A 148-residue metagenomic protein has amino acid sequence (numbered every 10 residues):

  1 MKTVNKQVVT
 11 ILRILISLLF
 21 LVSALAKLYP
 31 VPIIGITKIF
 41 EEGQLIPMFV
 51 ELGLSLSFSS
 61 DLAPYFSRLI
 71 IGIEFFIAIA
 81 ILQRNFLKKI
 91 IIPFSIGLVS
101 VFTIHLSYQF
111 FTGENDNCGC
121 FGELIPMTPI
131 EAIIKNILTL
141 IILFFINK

Functional and structural regions predicted by a protein language model:
K2-K148: Membrane-interfacial helix-loop segments of redox and metal-homeostasis proteins, especially TM-loop-TM junctions
